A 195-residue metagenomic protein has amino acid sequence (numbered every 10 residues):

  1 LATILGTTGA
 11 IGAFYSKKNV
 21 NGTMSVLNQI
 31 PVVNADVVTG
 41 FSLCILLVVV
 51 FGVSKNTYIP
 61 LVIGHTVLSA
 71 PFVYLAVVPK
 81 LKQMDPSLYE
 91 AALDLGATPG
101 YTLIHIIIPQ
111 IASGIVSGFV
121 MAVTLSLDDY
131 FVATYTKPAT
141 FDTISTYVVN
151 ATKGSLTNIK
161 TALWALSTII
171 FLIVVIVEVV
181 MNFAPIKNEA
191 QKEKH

Functional and structural regions predicted by a protein language model:
L1-N28, I45-V49, L103, V179-I186: Transmembrane-helix boundary motif in ABC transporter permease subunits
T3-I11, V33, V37, F41 (+6 more regions): Hydrophobic positions within alpha-helical transmembrane segments of bacterial inner-membrane proteins
Y15-M24, V53-Y58, P99, S113-I115 (+1 more regions): Membrane-helix interface segments
V20, V78-Y89, L93, P99-I106 (+1 more regions): C-terminal transmembrane helix and the adjacent membrane-cytosol boundary/short C-terminal tail of inner/organellar
V20-N21, V37-V67, G100, T136-T140: Membrane-interfacial helix termini and adjacent extracytoplasmic/periplasmic loops of multi-pass transporters
L27-N34, V62-A70, V123-L127, K137-P138 (+1 more regions): Hydrophobic transmembrane alpha-helices
P60, Y74-V77, M84-P86, P99-D128: Transmembrane alpha-helices
S126-I186: Interhelical loop and adjacent transmembrane-helix boundary motif in polytopic membrane transport permeases
